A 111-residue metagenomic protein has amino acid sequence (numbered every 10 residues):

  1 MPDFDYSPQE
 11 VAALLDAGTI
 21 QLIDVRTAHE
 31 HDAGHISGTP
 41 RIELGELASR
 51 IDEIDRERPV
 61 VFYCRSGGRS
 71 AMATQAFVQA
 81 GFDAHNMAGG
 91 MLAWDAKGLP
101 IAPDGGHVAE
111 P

Functional and structural regions predicted by a protein language model:
M1-Q21, T27-P59, G68-P111: Rhodanese-like catalytic fold shared by cysteine-dependent sulfurtransferases and DSP/PTP-type phosphatases
Y63: Short, surface-exposed ligand- or partner-binding patches at beta-edge/loop junctions that are enriched in aromatics
